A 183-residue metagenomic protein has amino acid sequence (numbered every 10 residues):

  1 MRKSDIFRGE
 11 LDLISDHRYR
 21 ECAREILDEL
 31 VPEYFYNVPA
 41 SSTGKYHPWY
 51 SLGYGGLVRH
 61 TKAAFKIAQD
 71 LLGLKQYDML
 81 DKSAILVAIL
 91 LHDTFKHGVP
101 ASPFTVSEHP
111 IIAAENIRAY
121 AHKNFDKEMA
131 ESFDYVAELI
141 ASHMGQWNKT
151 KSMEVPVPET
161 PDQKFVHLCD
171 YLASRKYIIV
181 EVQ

Functional and structural regions predicted by a protein language model:
M1-A101: Acidic/His-rich, divalent-metal-binding segments that scaffold phosphate/diphosphate chemistry
E10, I85, F125-Q183: Histidine/acidic-rich helix-loop-helix segments that form or flank divalent-metal centers in metalloenzyme catalytic
H60, H92, H109-P110, H143-M144: Histidine-centered active-site/metal-ligand motif
A64-I67, V106-K123: An active-site-proximal "capping" alpha-helix that borders the catalytic cofactor pocket
L74-M79, K123-M129: Inter-helical turn/loop segments and adjacent helix faces that build the functional surface of alpha-helical bundle
A101-T105, V157: Metal-dependent catalytic cores of enzymes that make or break cyclic nucleotides and related phosphoester linkages
